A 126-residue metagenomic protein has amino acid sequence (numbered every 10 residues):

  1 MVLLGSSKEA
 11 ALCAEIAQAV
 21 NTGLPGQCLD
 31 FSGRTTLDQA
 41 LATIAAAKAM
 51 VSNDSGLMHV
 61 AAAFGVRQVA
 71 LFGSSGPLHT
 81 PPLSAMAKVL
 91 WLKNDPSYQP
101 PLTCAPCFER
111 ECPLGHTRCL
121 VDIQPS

Functional and structural regions predicted by a protein language model:
M1-P77: Donor-binding and catalytic core of enzymes assembling or modifying cell-surface/extracellular glycoconjugates
G5, T22-G23, P81-P82, Q99 (+1 more regions): A generic structural signal for short, solvent-exposed coil/turn residues that cap or connect secondary-structure
G23-L29, S84-M86, G115: A short helix-to-beta-strand connector/capping loop
Q27-D30, H79, V89, R118: Conserved beta-strand positions that form and line the central face of beta-propeller blades
S75-L78, W91-K93: Conserved nucleotide-diphosphate donor binding/catalytic pocket of glycan-assembly enzymes
G76-M86: Short charge-dense sequence patches
A85-S126: Leloir-type glycosyltransferase catalytic cores
